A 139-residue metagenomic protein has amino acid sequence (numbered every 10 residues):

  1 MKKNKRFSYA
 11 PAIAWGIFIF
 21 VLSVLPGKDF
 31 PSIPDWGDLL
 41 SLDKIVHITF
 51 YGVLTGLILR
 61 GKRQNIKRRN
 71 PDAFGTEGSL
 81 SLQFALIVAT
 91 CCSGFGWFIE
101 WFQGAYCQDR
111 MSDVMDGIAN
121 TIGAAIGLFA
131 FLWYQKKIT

Functional and structural regions predicted by a protein language model:
M1-G117, T121-T139: Bulky hydrophobic segments
